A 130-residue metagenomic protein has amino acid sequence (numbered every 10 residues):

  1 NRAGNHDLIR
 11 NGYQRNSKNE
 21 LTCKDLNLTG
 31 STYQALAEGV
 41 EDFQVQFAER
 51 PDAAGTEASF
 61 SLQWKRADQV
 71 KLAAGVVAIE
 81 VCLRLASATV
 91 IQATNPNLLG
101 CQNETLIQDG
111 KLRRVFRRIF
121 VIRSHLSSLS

Functional and structural regions predicted by a protein language model:
N1-K24, L28: C-terminal globular interaction/adhesion domains in large, modular proteins
D7, N27-S130: Short linear sequence signals and composition-biased patches located at protein termini or domain-edge surfaces
